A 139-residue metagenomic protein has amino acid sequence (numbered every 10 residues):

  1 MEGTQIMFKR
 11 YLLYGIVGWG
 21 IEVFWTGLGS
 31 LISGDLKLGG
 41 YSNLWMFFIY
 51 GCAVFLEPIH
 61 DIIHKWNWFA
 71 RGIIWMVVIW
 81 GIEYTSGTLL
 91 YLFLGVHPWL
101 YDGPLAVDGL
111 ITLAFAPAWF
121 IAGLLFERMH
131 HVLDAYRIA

Functional and structural regions predicted by a protein language model:
M1-A139: Aromatic-rich, lipid-facing transmembrane alpha helices and their immediate juxtamembrane interface loops in integral
